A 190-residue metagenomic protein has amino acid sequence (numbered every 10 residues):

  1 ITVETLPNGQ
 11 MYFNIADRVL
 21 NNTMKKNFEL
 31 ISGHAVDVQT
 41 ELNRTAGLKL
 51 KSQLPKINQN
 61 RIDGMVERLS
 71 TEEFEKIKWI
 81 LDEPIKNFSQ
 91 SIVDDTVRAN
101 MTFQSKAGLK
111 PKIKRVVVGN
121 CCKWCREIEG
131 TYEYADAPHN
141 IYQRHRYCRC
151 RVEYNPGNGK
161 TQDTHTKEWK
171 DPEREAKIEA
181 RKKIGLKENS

Functional and structural regions predicted by a protein language model:
I1-I15, N87-S190: Activation/maturation switch segments at domain boundaries
I1-S105: N-terminal alpha-helical interaction blocks
